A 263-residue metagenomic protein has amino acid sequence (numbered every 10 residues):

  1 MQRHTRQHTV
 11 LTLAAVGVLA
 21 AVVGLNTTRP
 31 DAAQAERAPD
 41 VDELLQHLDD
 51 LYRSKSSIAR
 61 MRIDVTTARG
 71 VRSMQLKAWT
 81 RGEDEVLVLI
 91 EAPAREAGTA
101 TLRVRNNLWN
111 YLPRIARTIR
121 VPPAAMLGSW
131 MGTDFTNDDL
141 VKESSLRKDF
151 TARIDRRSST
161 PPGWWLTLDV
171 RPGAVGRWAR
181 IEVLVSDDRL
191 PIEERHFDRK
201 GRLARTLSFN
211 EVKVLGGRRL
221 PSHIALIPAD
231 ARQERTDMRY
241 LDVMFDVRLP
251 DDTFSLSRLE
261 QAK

Functional and structural regions predicted by a protein language model:
Q2-A15: Bacterial N-terminal signal peptides that target proteins for export
T12-G24: Bacterial N-terminal signal peptides
V23-A35: Signal peptide processing junction and immediate N-terminal pro/mature segment of secreted/exported proteins
D40-R114: N-terminal mature ectodomain segment of secretory-pathway/periplasmic proteins
V41, L140-R153, G201-T206: A short, amphipathic edge element
D64, W79-E83, E91-P93, N106-N107 (+7 more regions): Solvent-exposed coil/turn segments that connect beta secondary-structure elements in extracytoplasmic/periplasmic
L112-K142: Acidic/charged, solvent-exposed loop-and-adjacent secondary-structure segments enriched in E/D, K/R, S/T, and G/P
I119-V121, V141, P161-L256: Gly/Pro-enriched, hydrophobic low-complexity segments that function as extracytoplasmic propeptides/linkers
